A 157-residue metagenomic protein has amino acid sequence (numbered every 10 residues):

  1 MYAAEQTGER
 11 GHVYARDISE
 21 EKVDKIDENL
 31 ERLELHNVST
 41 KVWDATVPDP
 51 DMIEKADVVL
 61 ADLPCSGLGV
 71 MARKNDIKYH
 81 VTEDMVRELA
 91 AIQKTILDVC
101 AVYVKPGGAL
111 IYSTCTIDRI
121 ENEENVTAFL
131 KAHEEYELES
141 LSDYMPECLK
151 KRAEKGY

Functional and structural regions predicted by a protein language model:
M1-Y157: S-adenosylmethionine
